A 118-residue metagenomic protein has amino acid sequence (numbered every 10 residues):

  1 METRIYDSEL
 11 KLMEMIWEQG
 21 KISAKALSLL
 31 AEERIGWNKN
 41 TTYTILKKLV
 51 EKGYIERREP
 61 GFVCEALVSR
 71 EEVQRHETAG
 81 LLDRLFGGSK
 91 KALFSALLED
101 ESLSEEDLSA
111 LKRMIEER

Functional and structural regions predicted by a protein language model:
T3-S8, P60-A79: Short, cationic-aromatic polyanion-contact patches
D7-M15, A92: Pre-recognition alpha-helix immediately N-terminal to the DNA-recognition helix within helix-turn-helix or winged-helix
I22-L30: Short acidic, hydrophobic short linear motifs in intrinsically disordered regions
L29-W37: Short helix-coil junctions and helix-kink-helix linkers
K48: Alpha-helical DNA-recognition elements
G53: Glycine-centered, phosphate/nucleic-acid-interacting loop/turn motifs that mediate DNA/RNA or nucleotide
R57: Short beta-strand "wing" residues that participate in macromolecule-binding interfaces
A79-E117: Amphipathic alpha-helical dimerization/coiled-coil segments that flank or bridge DNA-binding/regulatory modules
